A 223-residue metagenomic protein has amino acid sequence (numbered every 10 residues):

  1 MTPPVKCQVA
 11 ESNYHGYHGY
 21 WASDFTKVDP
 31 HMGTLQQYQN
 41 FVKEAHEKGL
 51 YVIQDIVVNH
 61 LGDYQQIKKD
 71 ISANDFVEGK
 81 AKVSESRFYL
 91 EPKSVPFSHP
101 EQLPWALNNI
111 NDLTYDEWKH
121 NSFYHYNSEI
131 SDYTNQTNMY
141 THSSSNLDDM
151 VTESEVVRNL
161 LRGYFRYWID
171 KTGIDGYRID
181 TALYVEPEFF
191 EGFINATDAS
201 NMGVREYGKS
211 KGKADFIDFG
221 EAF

Functional and structural regions predicted by a protein language model:
P3-Y167, K171-T172, G192-T197, A222: Substrate-binding/active-site clefts of carbohydrate-active enzymes
Y17, K48-G49, R178, Y207-S210: Short, surface-exposed helix-loop/turn micro-motifs enriched in polar/charged residues
H31-T34, A182-E188: Acidic-and-aromatic substrate-binding clefts and catalytic sites of carbohydrate-active enzymes
I53, G176-D180: Short catalytic-loop micro-motif centered on adjacent basic/acidic residues
I53, L61, V185, S200-F223: Aromatic-lined carbohydrate-recognition surfaces of secreted/lumenal glycan-active proteins
